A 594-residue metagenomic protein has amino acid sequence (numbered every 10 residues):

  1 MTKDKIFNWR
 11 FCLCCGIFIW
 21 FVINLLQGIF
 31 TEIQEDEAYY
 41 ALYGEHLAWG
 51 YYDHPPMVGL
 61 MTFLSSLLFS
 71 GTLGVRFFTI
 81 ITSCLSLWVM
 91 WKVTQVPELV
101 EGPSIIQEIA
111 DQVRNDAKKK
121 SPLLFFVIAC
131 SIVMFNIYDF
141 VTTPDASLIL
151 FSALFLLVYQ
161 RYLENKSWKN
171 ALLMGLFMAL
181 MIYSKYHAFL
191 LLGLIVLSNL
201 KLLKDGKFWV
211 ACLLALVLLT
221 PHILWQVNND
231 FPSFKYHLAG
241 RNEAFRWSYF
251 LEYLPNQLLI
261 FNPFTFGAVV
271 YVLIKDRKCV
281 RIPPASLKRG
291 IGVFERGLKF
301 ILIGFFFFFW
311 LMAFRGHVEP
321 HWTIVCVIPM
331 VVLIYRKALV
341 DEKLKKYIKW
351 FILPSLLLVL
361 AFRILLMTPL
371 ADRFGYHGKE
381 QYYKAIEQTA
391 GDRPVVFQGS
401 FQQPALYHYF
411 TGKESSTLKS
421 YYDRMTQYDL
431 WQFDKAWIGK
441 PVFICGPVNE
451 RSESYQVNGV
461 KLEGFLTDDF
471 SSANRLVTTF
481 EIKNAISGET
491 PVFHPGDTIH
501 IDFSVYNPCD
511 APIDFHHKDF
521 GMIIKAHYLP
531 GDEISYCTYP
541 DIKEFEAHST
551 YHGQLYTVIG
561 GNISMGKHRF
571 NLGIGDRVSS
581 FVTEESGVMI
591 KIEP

Functional and structural regions predicted by a protein language model:
G28-Y40, G50-M61, F69-L73, D230 (+1 more regions): Extracytoplasmic catalytic/substrate-binding loops of multi-pass membrane glycan-assembly enzymes
H46, I137, K169-K185, L197 (+1 more regions): Membrane-interface alpha helices of multi-pass inner-membrane proteins
F77-E98, L154: Transmembrane-helix motifs of polytopic, lipid-linked glycan transferases
M90-S131, L150: Transmembrane-helix signature of polytopic, membrane-embedded enzymes that assemble or transfer cell-envelope glycans
Q95-V96, N115-K118, F155-N170: Membrane-interface transmembrane helices that cradle and orient dolichyl/undecaprenyl
I137-L148: Short acidic/glycine- and proline-prone juxtamembrane loop motifs at membrane-interface regions of multi-pass membrane
L180, L191-C279, F307-A313: Transmembrane-lumen/periplasm boundary regions of multi-pass, lipid-linked membrane glycan transferases
P320, K345-D392, S400-Y421, T426 (+2 more regions): Membrane-proximal, lumen/periplasm-facing interface regions of secretory-pathway glyco- and lipid-modifying enzymes
